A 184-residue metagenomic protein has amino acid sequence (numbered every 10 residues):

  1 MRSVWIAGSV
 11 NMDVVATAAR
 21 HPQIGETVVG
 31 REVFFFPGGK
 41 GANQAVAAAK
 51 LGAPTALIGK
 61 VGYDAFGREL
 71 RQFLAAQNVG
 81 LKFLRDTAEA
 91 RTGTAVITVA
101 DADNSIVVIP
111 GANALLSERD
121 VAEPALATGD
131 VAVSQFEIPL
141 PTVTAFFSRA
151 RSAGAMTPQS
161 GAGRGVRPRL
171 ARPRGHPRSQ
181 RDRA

Functional and structural regions predicted by a protein language model:
M1-K60, A65-V79, L140: Glycine-rich phosphate/adenosyl-contacting loop at the front of the ribokinase-like
M1-V10, Q72-D86, T98-A184: Ribokinase/PfkB-type carbohydrate-kinase core domain
A88-A90: Short, glycine-/polar-rich solvent-exposed loops and beta-turns at beta-strand/coil boundaries
T92-A95: Short alpha-helix plus adjacent loop in nuclease-associated cores
